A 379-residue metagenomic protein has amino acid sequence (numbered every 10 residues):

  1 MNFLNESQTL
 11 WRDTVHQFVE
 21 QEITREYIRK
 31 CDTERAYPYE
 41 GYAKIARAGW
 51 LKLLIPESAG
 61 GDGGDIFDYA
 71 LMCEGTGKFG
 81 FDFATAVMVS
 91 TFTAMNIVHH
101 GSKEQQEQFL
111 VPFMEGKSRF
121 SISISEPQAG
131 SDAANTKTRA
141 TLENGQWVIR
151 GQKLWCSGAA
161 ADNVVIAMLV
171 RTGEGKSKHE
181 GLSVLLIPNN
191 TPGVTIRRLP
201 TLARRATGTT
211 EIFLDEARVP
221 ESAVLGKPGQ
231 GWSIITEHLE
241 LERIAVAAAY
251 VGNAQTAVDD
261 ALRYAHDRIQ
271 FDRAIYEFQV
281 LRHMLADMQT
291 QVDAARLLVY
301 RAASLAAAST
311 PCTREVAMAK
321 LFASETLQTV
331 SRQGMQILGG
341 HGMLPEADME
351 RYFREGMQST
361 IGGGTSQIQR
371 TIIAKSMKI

Functional and structural regions predicted by a protein language model:
M1-F79, F83, H100-Q105, P112-K117 (+4 more regions): Alpha-helical interface subdomain recognition
G49, M72-G77, V170, I187-P192 (+1 more regions): Short Ser/Thr-interspersed hydrophobic loop/turn segments at strand-loop and sheet-helix junctions that line or gate
T91-H100: Helix-loop "lid/cap" segments that line or gate small-molecule binding pockets
G116-I124, M168-L169: A short, Trp-centered hydrophobic/proline-enriched beta-strand micro-motif
Q128-K137: Active-site-adjacent elements of ketosynthase-type condensing enzymes
N135, N190-R218: Flexible, small-/acidic-enriched active-site or ligand-binding loops
Q146, R150-T195: A short core secondary-structure module
T210-E237: A short, charged helix-loop
